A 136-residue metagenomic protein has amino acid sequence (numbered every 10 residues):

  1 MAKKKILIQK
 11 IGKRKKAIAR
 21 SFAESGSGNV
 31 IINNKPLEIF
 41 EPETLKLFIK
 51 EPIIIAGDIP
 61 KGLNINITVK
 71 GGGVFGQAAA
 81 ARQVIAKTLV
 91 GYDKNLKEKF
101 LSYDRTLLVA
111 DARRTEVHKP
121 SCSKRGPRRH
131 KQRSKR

Functional and structural regions predicted by a protein language model:
A2-I11, A17-K61, N66-T68, F75 (+1 more regions): Structured, basic alpha/beta domains of bacterial-type, RNA-associated proteins
A79-V84: Active/ligand-binding-proximal structured segments within catalytic/core domains that scaffold catalytic residues
